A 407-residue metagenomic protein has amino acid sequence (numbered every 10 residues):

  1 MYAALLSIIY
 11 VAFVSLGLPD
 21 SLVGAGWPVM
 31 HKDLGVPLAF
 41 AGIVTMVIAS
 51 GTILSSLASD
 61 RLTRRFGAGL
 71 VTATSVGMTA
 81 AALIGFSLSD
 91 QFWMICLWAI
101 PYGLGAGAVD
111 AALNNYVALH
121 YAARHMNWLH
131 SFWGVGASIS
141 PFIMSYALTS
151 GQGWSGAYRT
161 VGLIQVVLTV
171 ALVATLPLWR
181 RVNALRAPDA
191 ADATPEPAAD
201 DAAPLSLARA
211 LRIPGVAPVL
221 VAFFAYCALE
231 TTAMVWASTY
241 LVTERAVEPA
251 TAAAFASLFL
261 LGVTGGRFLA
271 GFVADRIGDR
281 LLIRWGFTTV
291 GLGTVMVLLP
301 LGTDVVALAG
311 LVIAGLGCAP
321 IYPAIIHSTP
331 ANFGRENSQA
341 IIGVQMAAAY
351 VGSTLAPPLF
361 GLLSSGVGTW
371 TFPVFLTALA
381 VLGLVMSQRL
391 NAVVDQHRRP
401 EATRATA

Functional and structural regions predicted by a protein language model:
V23-G24, I213-G265: Extracytoplasmic gate region of multi-pass secondary transporters
G35, G67, L88-W93, A246 (+2 more regions): Helix-breaking motifs and short loop linkers at transmembrane-helix boundaries and internal kinks in secondary membrane
I53-W93: Conserved MFS/SLC helix-loop-helix module at the cytosolic interface between two early adjacent transmembrane helices
S55-A68, G266-D279, S364: Helix-to-loop junctions at the C-terminal end of transmembrane segments in multipass secondary transporters
W98-G134: Cytoplasmic helix-loop-helix junction between adjacent transmembrane helices in 12-TM secondary transporters
L129-N183: Helix-loop-helix hairpin linking two adjacent transmembrane segments in secondary transporters
I277-I325: C-terminal transmembrane helical hairpin of 12-TM major facilitator-type secondary transporters
N332-T369, L376: A late C-terminal transmembrane helix in Major Facilitator Superfamily
